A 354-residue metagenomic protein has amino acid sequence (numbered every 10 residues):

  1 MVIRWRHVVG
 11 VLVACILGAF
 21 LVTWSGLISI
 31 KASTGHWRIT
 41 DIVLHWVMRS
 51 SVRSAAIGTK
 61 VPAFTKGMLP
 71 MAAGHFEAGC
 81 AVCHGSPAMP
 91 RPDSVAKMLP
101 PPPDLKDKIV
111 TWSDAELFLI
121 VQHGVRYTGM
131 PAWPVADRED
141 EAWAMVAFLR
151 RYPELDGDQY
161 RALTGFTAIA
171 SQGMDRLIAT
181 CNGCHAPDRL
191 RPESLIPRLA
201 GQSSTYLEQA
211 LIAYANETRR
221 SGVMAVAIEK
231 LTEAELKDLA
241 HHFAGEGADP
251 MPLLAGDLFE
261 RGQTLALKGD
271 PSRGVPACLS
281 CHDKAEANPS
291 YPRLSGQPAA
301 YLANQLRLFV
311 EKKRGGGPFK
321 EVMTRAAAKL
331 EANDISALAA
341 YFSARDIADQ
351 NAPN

Functional and structural regions predicted by a protein language model:
V2-S86, P92-V95, K108-H123, T128-G183 (+6 more regions): Periplasmic c-type cytochrome electron-transfer domains
S86-P87, P187-D188, K284: Cys/His-rich metal-chelating microdomains
M89, L190-R191, A287-N288: Short, non-ligating residues that shape and space the ligands of small metal-coordination modules and catalytic
P92-M98, E193-R198, S290-G296: Short cysteine/histidine-rich zinc-coordinating motifs and their immediately flanking basic loops
D93, L99, S203-A225, L254 (+2 more regions): Extended intrinsically disordered, low-complexity coil regions enriched in Ser, Thr, Gly, Ala and often Pro
A162-G165, L258-F259, Q305: N-terminal targeting leaders
I178-G183, G256-D283, A287, Y291: Short, solvent-exposed interaction modules
L236, P276-A285, S290-N354: C-terminal functional regions that serve as terminal interaction/effector modules
